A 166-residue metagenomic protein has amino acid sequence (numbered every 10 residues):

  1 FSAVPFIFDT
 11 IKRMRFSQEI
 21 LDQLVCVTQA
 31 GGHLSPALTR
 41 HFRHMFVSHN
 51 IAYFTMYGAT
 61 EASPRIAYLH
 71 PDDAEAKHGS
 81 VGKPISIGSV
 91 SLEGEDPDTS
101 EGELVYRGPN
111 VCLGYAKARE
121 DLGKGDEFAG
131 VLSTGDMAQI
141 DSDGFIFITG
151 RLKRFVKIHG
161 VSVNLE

Functional and structural regions predicted by a protein language model:
F1-A3, K12-A76, S89: Gly/Ser/Thr-rich phosphate-binding loop
F1-V4, V90, G144, G160: Residue-level signal for inorganic ion chemistry
V4-P5, G31, G108, L165: Helix N-cap/beta->alpha junction signal
P5-M14, V163-E166: ATP-dependent adenylate-forming carboxylate-activation enzymes
E19-D22, I51, K83, T99 (+1 more regions): Structured loop/turn residues at beta-strand edges in well-structured enzyme cores
G31, G58, G82, D136 (+1 more regions): Active-site glycine-centered loops adjacent to acidic/histidine catalytic or metal-binding residues that shape
H33, A37, L69, E75-R119 (+1 more regions): Adenylate-forming AMP-binding core of the ANL superfamily, especially NRPS adenylation
T99, E103-L165: Conserved ATP-binding/catalytic segment of the ANL
